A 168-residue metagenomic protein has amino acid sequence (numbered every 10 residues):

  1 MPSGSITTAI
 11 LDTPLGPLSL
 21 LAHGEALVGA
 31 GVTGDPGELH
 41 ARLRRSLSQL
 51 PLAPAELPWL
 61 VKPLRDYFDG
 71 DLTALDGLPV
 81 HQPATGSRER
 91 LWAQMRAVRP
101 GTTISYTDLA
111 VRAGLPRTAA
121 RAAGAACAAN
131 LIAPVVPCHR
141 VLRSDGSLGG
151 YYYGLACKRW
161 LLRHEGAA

Functional and structural regions predicted by a protein language model:
M1-R117, A167-A168: Basic nucleic-acid-binding alpha-helical/helix-turn surface characteristic of O6-alkylguanine DNA
M95, A120-A129: Major-groove recognition helix of helix-turn-helix-like DNA-binding domains
P116, A120, L161: LysM (lysin motif) carbohydrate-binding repeats in extracellular/periplasmic proteins that recognize
A129-L131, V135-V136: Major-groove DNA-recognition helix of helix-turn-helix-type DNA-binding domains
R140-L142: Short, basic, alpha-helical segments at the C-terminal edge of helix-turn-helix-like DNA-binding modules
S144-A168: …primarily DNA-binding HTH/wHTH and HhH modules…
